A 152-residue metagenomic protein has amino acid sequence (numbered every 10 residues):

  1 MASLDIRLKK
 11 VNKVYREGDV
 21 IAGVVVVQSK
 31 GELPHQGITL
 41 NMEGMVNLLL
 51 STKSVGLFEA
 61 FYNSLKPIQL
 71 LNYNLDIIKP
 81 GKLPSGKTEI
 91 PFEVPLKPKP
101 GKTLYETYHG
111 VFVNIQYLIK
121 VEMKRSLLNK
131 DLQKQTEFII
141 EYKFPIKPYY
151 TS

Functional and structural regions predicted by a protein language model:
M1-S152: C-terminal beta-sandwich interaction modules and adjacent acidic, Ser/Thr/Pro/Gly-rich low-complexity tails used
